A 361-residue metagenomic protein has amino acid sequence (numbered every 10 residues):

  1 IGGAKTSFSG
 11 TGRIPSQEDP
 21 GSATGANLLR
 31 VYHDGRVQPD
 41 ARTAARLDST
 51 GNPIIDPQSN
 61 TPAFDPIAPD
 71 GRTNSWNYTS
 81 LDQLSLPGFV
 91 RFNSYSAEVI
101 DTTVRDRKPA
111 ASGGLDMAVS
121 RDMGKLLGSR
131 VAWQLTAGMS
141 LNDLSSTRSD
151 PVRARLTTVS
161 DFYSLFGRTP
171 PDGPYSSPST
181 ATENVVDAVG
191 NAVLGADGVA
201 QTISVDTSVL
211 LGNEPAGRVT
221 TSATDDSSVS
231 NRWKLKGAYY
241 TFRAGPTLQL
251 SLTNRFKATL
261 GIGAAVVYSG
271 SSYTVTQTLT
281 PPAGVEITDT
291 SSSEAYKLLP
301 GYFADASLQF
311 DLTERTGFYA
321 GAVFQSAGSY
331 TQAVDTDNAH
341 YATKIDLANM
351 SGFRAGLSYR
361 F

Functional and structural regions predicted by a protein language model:
I1-R121, M350, S358-R360: Short glycine/proline- and aromatic-enriched beta-strand/turn motifs that initiate or cap beta-hairpins
G3-K5, M139-S145, A264-S272, F324-G328 (+1 more regions): Transmembrane beta-strands of outer-membrane beta-barrel pores
F8-G12, Q83-A110, L144-Y239, Y268-L299 (+1 more regions): Extracellular/periplasm-exposed beta-strand and loop segments of Gram-negative cell-envelope proteins, dominated by
P109, S120-L135, S146-R148, S251-A258 (+1 more regions): Short loop/turn motifs that connect adjacent beta-strands in outer-membrane beta-barrel proteins
A110-D116, A132, G237-R243, K257-T259 (+2 more regions): Transmembrane beta-barrel architecture of outer-membrane proteins
L115-R121, A137-M139, F242-L250, I262-V266 (+3 more regions): Residues on the lipid-exposed face of transmembrane beta-strands in outer-membrane beta-barrel proteins
W233, A238-A265, S269-G270, A304-D305 (+2 more regions): Alpha-helical scaffolds that organize eukaryotic protein assemblies
F310-Y319, G328-Q332: Substrate-binding/catalytic groove segments of enzymes that remodel or degrade extracellular structural polymers
